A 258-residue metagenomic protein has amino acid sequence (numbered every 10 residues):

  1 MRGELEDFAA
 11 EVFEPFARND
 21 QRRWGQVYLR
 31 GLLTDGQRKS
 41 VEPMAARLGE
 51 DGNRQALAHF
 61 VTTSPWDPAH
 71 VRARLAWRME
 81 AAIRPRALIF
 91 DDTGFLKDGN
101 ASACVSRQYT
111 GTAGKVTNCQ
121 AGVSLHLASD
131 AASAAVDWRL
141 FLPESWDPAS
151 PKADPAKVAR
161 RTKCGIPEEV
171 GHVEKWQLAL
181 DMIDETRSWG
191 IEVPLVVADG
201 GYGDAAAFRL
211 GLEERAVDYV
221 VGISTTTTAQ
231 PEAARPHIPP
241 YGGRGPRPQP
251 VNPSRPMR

Functional and structural regions predicted by a protein language model:
M1-F16: Basic, low-complexity segments
P15, R30-T34, R47, G111-T112 (+2 more regions): Short, charged/polar micro-motifs that form catalytic or ligand-binding hotspots
F16-R22, Y28, L32-N100, D218-V220 (+1 more regions): Electropositive nucleic-acid engagement tracts
D20-V27, K163-C164, W189: A short, surface-exposed helix-loop junction/capping segment
G36, V71, T117, G200-D204 (+1 more regions): Short, glycine/acidic-rich beta->alpha junctions
Q55-H59, T112-V193: Electropositive, glycine- and tryptophan-enriched low-complexity nucleic-acid-binding patches
F60-S145, A149: Active-site-proximal, Lys/Arg-enriched surface segment that forms a nucleic-acid-binding/basic interface patch
A153-R258: An internal, acidic/charged active-site-proximal segment that coordinates divalent cations and/or engages
